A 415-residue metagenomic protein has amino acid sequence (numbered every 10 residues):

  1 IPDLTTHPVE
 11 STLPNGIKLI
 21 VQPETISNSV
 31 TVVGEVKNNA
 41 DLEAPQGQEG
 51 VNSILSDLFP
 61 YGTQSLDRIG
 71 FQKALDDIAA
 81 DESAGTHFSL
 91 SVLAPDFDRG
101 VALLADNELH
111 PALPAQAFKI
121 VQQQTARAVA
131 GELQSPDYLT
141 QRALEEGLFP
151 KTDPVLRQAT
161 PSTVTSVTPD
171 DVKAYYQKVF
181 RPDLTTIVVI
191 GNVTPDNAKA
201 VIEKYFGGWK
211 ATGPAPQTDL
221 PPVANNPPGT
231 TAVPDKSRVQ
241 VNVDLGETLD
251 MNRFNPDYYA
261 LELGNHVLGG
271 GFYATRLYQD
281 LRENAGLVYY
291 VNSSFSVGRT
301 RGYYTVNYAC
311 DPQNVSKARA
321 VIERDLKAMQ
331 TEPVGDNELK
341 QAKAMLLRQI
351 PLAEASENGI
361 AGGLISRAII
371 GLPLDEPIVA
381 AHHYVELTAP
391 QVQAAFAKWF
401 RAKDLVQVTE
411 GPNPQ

Functional and structural regions predicted by a protein language model:
I1-D3, H7-L13, L19-I20, S162 (+4 more regions): C-terminal regions of mature proteins
I17, V21-N38, P214-A274: His/Glu-based metal-binding/catalytic segments typifying zinc-dependent metallopeptidases
V33-R99, Q134, L156-Q158, G271-L287 (+1 more regions): M16/MPP (pitrilysin/insulinase) zinc-metallopeptidase core fold and M16-derived inactive scaffolds
Q48, Y61-L66, A79, L90-Q124 (+3 more regions): M16/insulysin-pitrilysin zinc metalloprotease superfamily fold
Q72-Y175, L339-N358, G362: Acidic/histidine-enriched segments that form metal/cofactor-coordinating and catalytic pocket/exosite environments
Q124-A143, P221-Q240, R282-V288, R299 (+3 more regions): Short acidic/His-enriched helical or mixed secondary-structure segments at domain edges of catalytic enzymes and some
T152, P169-Y205, D404-L405: Non-catalytic, conformational "gating/processing" segments within enzyme and secreted inhibitor domains
T186-N252, E354, T409-Q415: An aromatic/glycine/proline-enriched structural segment found at the starts of mature extracellular/organellar domains
